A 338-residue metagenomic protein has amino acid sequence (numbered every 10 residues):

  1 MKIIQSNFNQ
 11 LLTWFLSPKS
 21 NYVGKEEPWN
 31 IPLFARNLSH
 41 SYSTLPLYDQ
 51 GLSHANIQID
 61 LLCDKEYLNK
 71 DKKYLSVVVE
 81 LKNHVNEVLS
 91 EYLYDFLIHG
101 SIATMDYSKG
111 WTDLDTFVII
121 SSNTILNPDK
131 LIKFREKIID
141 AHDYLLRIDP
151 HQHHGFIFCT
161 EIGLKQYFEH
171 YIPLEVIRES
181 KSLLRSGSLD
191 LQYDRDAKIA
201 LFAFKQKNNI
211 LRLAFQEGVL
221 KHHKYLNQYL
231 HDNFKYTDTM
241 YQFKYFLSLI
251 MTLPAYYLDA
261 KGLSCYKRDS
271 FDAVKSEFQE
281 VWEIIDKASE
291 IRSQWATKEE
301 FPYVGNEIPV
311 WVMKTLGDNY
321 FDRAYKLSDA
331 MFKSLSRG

Functional and structural regions predicted by a protein language model:
M1-L52, A200-G338: Conserved nucleotidyltransferase catalytic core and NTase-mimicking acidic/glycine-rich helix/loop elements in nucleic
L45-V77, P128-Y241: Conserved NTP/Mg2+-binding pocket subregion across the NTase superfamily
K72-V79, N83, I132, P302-K314: Short, well-ordered alpha-helical segments
K82-L114, V118-L126: Active-site nucleotide-donor binding segment shared across nucleotidyl transfer reactions
Y92-L93, T124, L146-H153, W282: Secondary-structure boundary/capping signal
M105-S108, K165-E169, W295-T297: Short, solvent-exposed polar/charged micro-motifs at secondary-structure junctions
I125-D129, Y171, L258-C265: Short, solvent-exposed secondary-structure capping/transition elements
